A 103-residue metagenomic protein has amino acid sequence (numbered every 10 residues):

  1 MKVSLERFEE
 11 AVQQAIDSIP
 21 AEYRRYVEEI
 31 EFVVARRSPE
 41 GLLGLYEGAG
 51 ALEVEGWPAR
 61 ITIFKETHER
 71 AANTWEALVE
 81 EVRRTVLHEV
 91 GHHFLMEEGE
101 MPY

Functional and structural regions predicted by a protein language model:
M1, A15-D17, W75-A77: Short secondary-structure boundary micro-motifs
K2-A11: Hydrophobic or amphipathic, alpha-helical segments that drive membrane association/targeting
E9, E81, E89: Acidic-residue sensor for enzyme active/binding pockets
E10-A11, I16-T62: Auxiliary, metal-adjacent structural segments of Zn-dependent hydrolase domains
S18, E22, T85, E89-H93: Short alpha-helical functional segments enriched in proximate histidine and acidic residues
E47-R83, H93-Y103: Active-site scaffold of zinc-dependent metalloenzymes
